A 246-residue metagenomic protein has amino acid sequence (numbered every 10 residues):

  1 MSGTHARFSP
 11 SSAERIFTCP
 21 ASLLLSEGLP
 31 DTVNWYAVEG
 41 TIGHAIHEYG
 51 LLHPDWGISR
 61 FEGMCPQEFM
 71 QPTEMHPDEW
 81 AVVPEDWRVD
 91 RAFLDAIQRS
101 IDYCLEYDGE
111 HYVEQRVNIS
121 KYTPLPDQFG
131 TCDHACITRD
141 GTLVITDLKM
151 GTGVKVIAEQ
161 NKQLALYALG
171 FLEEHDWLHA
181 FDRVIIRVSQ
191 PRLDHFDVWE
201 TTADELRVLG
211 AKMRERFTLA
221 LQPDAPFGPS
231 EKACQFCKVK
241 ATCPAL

Functional and structural regions predicted by a protein language model:
G3-T4, T18-D31, T142-I145, G153 (+1 more regions): Short amphipathic alpha-helical segments and their helix-coil junctions
H5-D55: Nuclease catalytic cores
P20-S26, T146, R187-D197, K238-L246: Short acidic (Asp/Glu) and glycine-rich catalytic loops that position anionic groups and cofactors
L29-A37, G153-N161, F227: Short, charged/polar micro-motifs that form catalytic or ligand-binding hotspots
V38, I42-Q115, S120-K121: A non-catalytic, helix-rich entry segment at domain boundaries
L52, A211-L246: Accessory terminal regions of nucleic-acid processing enzymes
E106-L221: Mg2+/Mn2+-dependent nuclease catalytic core
